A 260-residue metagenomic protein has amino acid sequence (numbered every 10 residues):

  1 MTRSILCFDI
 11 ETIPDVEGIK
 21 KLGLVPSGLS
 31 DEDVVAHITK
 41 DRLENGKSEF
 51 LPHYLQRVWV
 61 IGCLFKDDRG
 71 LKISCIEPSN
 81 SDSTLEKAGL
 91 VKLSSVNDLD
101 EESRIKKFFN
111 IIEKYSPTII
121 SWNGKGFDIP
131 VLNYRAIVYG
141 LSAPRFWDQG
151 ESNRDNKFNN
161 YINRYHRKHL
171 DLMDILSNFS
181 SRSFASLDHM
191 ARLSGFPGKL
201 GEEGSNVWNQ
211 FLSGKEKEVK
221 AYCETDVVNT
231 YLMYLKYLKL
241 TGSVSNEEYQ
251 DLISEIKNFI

Functional and structural regions predicted by a protein language model:
M1-V58: Entry/capping segment at the start of metal-dependent catalytic domains with acidic active-site entry clusters
T2-S4, Q56-W59, L64-D98, I105 (+3 more regions): Metal-dependent phosphoesterase core characteristic of DEDDh/y 3'-5' exonuclease domains
S27-L43, S83-T84, D100, K215 (+1 more regions): Alpha-helix capping and helix-coil boundary motifs
L252-I260: Conserved "right-hand" nucleotidyltransferase catalytic core of DNA-directed polymerases
